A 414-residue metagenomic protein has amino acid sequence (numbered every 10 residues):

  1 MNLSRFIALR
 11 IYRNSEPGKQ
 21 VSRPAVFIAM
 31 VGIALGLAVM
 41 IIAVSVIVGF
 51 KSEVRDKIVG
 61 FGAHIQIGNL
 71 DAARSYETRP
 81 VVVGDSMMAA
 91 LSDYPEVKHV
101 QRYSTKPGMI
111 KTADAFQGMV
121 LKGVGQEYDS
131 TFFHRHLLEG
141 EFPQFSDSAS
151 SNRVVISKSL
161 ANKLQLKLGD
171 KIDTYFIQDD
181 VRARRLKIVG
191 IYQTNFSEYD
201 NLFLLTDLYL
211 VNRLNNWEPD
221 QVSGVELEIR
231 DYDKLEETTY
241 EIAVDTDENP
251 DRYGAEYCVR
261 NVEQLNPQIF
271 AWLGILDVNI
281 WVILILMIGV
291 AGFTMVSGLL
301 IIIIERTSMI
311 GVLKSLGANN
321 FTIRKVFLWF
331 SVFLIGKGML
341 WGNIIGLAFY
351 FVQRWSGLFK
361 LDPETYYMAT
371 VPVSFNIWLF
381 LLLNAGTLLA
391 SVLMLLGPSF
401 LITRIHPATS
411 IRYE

Functional and structural regions predicted by a protein language model:
M1-L37: N-terminal Sec/SRP start-transfer signal
E16-F27, T238-E241, D245-F293, I302-I304: Peri-transmembrane interface segments
P24-A25, A38-A63: Alpha-helical transmembrane segments
M40-G49, D277-S315, I323-V326, P398-S399: A hydrophobic alpha-helix feature that marks transmembrane segments and, especially, their cytosolic C-terminal ends
K51-D85: Membrane-interface junction motifs in transport/secretion proteins
P80-V81, D85-D220: A structural signal for hydrophobic secondary-structure junctions, strongest on transmembrane helix-loop-helix units
L300-I302, M309-Q353: Transmembrane alpha-helical interface segments in multi-pass membrane proteins
K325, K337-A385, L396-F400, R404: Short helix-loop junctions at transmembrane helix boundaries
